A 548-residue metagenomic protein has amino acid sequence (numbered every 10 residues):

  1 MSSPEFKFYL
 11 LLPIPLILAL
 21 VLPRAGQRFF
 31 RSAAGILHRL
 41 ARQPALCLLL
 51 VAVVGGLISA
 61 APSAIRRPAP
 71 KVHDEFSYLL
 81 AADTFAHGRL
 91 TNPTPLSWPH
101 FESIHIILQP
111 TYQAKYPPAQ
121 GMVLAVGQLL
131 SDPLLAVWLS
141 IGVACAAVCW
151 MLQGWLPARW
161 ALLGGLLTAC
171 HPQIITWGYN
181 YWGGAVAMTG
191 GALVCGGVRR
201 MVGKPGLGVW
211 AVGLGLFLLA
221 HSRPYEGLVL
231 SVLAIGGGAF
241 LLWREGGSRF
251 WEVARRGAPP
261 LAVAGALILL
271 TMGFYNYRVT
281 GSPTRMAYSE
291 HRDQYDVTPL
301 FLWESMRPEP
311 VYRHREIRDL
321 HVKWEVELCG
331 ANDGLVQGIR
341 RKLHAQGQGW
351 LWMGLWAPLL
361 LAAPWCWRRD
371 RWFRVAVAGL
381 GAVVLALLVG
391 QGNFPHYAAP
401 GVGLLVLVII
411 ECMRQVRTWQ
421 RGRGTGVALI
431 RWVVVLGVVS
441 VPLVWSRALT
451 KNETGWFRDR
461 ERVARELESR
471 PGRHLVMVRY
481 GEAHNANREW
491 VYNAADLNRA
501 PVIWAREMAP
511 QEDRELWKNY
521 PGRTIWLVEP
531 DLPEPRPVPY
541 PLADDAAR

Functional and structural regions predicted by a protein language model:
A45-L50, R159, L214, S231 (+5 more regions): Signature aromatic-anchored transmembrane alpha helix within multi-pass, membrane-resident enzymes that catalyze glycan
G55, A161-P172, G196, V212 (+2 more regions): Short helix- or helix-capping micro-motifs that position conserved polar/aromatic residues at function-defining sites
P133-L156, A192-G197: Transmembrane-helix motifs of polytopic, lipid-linked glycan transferases
V143-A146, G237, R244-E245, D333-V377 (+1 more regions): Hydrophobic, aromatic-rich transmembrane alpha-helices and their immediate juxtamembrane boundary segments
V148-C170, M188-T189, V202-A211, D370-A378: Transmembrane-helix signature of polytopic, membrane-embedded enzymes that assemble or transfer cell-envelope glycans
Q153-L156, V194-V209, R244-S248, M413: Membrane-interface transmembrane helices that cradle and orient dolichyl/undecaprenyl
T176-V186, Y225: Short acidic/glycine- and proline-prone juxtamembrane loop motifs at membrane-interface regions of multi-pass membrane
Y277, S282-P283, D293-F301, P308-V311 (+1 more regions): Catalytic lumenal/periplasmic loop and adjoining terminal transmembrane helix of membrane glycan-assembly enzymes
